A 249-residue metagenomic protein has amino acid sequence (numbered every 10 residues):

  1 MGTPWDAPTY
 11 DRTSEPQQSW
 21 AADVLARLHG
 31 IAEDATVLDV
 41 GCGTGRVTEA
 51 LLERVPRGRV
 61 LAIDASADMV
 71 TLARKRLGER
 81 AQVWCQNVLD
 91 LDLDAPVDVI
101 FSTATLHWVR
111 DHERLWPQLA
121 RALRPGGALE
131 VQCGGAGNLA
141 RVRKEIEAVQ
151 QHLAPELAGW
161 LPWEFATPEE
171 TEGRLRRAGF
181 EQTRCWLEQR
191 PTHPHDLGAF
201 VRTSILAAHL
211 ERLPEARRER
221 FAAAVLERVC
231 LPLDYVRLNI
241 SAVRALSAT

Functional and structural regions predicted by a protein language model:
G2-Q18: Class I SAM-dependent methyltransferase Rossmann-like catalytic core, especially the SAM/SAH-binding loop
E15-E33: Conserved alpha-helix/loop element of class I SAM-dependent methyltransferases that forms part of the SAM/SAH-binding
L38-V40, T44-D90: Class I SAM-dependent methyltransferase SAM/SAH-binding core
L89-I100: A short acidic, Gly/Pro-enriched loop at the edge of an enzyme's catalytic core that lines a small-molecule cofactor
V99-H112: A short SAM/SAH-binding and catalytic strip from SAM-dependent methyltransferases
V109-R110, L123-P125: Helix-to-beta-strand junctions that scaffold the AdoMet/dcAdoMet cofactor pocket in Class I SAM-dependent enzymes
E113-R114, G126-P194, P214-E215: Conserved catalytic/acceptor-binding region of the Class I
T183-L231: C-terminal helical/coil "lid" or tail adjacent to the Rossmann-like core of SAM-dependent
